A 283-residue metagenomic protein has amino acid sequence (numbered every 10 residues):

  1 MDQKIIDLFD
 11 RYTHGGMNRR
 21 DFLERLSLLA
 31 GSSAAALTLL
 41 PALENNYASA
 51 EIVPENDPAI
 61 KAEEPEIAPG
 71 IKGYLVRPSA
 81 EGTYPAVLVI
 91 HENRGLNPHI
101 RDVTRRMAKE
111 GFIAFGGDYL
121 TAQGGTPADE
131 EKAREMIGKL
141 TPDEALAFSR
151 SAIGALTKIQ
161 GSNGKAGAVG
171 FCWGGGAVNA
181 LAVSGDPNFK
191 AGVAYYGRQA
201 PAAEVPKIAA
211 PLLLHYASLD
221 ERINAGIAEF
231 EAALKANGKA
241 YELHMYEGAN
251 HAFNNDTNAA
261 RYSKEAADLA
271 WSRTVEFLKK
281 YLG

Functional and structural regions predicted by a protein language model:
M1-D21: N-terminal secretory signal peptides
G16-E24, S33-I52: N-terminal twin-arginine translocation
S49-A80: N-terminal cap/lid segment of alpha/beta-hydrolase-fold proteins
Y84-E92: Short beta-strand element of the alpha/beta-hydrolase
L120-D143, N254-N258: Cap/lid segment of the alpha/beta-hydrolase catalytic domain
E135-K158: Alpha/beta-hydrolase active-site loop
S151-I208: Primarily recognizes the serine-hydrolase "nucleophile elbow" in alpha/beta-hydrolase and SGNH/GDSL folds
L214-Y216: Short beta-strand/loop motif that positions the catalytic acidic residue of the alpha/beta-hydrolase fold
